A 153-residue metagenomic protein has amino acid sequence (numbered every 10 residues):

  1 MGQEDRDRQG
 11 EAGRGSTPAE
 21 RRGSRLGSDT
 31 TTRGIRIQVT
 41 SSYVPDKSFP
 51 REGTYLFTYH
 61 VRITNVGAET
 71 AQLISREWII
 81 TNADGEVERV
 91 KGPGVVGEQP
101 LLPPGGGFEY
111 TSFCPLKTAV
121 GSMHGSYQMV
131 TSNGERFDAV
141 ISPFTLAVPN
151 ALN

Functional and structural regions predicted by a protein language model:
M1, Q9-R14: Compositionally biased, low-complexity flexible segments
R21-T54: Low-complexity, acidic Ser/Thr/Pro/Gly-rich terminal tails and inter-domain linkers that flank the onset of structured
G27, P115-N153: Terminal connector regions
S48-F49, T70, K117-G121: Short glycine/serine/proline-enriched coil/turn segments at secondary-structure junctions
T54-H60, H124: Short, solvent-exposed loop/turn segments enriched in Ser/Thr/Gly
R62-G67: Asparagine-centered strand-capping/turn motif at beta-strand->loop junctions
E69-E88, M129: Short acidic, flexible loop segments centered on an aromatic residue
E88-V120: Intrinsically disordered, low-complexity Pro/Gly/Ser/Thr-rich segments with frequent PxxP/GP/PP motifs and embedded
